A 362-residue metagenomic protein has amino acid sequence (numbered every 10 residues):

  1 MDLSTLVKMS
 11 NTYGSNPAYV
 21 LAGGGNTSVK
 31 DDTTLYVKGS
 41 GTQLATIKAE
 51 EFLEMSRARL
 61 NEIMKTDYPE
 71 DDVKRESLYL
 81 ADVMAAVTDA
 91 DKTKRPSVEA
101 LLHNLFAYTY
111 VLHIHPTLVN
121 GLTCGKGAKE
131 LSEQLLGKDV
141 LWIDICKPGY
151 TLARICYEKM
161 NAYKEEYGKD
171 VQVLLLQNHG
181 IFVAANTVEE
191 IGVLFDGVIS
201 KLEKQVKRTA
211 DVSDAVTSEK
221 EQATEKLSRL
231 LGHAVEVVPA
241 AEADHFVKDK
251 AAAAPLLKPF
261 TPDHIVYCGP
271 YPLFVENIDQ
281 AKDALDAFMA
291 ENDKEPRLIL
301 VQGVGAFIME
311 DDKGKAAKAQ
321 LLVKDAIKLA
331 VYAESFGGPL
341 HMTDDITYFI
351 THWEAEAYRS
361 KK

Functional and structural regions predicted by a protein language model:
M1-K362: Glycine-rich flexible loops
